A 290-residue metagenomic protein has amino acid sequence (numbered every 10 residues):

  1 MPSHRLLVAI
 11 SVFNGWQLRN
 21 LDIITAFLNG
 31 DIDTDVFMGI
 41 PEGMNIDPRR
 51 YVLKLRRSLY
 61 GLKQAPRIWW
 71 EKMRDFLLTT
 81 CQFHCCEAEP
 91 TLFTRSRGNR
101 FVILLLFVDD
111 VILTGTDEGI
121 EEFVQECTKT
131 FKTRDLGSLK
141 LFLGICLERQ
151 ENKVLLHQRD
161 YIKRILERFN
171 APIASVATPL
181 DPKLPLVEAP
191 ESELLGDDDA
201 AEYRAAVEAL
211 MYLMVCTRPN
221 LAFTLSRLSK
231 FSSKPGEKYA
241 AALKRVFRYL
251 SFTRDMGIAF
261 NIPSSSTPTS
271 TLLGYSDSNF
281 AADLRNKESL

Functional and structural regions predicted by a protein language model:
M1-L290: Long, low-complexity, charge-biased intrinsically disordered regions
